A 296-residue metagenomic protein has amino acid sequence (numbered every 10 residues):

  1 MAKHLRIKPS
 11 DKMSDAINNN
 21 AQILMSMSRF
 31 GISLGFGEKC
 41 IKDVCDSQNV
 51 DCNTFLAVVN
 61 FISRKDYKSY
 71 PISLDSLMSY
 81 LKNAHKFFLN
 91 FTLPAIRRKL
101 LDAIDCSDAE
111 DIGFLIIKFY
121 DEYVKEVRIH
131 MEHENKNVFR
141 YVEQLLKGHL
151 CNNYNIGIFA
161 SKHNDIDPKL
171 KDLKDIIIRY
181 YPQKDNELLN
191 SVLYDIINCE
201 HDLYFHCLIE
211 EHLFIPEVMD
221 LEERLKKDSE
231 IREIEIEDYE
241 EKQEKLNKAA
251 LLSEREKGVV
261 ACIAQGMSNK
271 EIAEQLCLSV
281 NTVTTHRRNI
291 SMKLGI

Functional and structural regions predicted by a protein language model:
M1-E235: Small-residue-biased structural context
I17, L34-G35, S253, N281 (+1 more regions): Short alpha-helix boundary/capping motifs
L56-V59, R287, L294: DNA major-groove recognition helix of helix-turn-helix
I234-T282, R288, K293: Helix-turn-helix DNA-binding segment
